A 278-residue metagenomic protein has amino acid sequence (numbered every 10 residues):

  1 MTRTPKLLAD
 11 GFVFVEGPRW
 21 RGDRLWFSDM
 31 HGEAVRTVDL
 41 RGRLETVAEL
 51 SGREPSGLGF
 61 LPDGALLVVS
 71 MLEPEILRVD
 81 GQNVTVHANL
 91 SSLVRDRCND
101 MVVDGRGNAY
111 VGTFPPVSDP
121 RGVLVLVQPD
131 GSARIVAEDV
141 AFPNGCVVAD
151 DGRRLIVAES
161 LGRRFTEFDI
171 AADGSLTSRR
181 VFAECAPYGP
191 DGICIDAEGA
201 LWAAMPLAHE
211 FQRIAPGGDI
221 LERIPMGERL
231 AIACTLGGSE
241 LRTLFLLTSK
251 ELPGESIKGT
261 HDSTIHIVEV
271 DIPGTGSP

Functional and structural regions predicted by a protein language model:
M1-G11, L40-G42, R179, E269-D271 (+1 more regions): A short helix->beta-strand "capping" segment at the edge of beta-propeller domains
T4-A9, R43-E49, V84-S91, S132-E138 (+2 more regions): A short beta-strand motif characteristic of beta-propeller blades
A9-R24, L50-S70, S92-G112, R121 (+4 more regions): Beta-rich, blade/repeat-based domains predominating in secreted/periplasmic proteins but also intracellular
M30-H31, M71-L72, P115-G122, S160-R163 (+2 more regions): Short, solvent-exposed loop/turn segments at conserved positions within beta-propeller repeat blades
A34-R36, E75-L77, G122-V125, R164-T166 (+2 more regions): A short loop-to-beta-strand structural motif that recurs across blades of beta-propeller domains
R163-R164, F168, R179, A183-D219: Loop/turn-rich, solvent-exposed surfaces of beta-rich toroidal or solenoidal domains
F168-S175, V270-T275: Short loop/turn segments immediately following beta-strands, especially the blade-tip and inter-blade linker loops
T235-P278: Blade-level signature of beta-propeller repeat domains, shared across WD40, Kelch, NHL, RCC1 and BNR/Asp-box propellers
